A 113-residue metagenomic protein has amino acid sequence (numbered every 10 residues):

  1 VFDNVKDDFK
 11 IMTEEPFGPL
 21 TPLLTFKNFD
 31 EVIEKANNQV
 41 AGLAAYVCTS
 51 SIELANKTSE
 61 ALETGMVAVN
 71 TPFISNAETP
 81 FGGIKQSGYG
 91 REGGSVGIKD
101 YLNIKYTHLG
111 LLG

Functional and structural regions predicted by a protein language model:
V1-G113: Conserved C-terminal structural/oligomerization subdomain of aldehyde/semialdehyde dehydrogenase
